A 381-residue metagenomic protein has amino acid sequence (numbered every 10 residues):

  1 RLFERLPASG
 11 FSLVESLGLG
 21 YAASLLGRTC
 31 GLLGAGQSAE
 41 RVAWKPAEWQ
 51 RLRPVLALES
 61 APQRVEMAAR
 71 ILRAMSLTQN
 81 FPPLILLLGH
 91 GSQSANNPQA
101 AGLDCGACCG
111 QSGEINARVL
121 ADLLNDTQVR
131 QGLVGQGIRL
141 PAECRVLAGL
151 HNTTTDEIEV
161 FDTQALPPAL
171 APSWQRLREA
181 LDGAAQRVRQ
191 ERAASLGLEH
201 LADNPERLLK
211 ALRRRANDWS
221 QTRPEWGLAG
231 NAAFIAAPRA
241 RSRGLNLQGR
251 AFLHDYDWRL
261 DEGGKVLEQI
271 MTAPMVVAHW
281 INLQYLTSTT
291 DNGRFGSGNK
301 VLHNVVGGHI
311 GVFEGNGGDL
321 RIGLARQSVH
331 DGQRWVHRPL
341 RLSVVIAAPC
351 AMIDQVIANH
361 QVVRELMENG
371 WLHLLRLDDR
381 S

Functional and structural regions predicted by a protein language model:
R1, Q50-L84, G89-A171, Q175 (+2 more regions): Catalytic or ion-translocation cores adjacent to nucleophile or general acid/base/metal-coordination motifs in diverse
R1-N80: Active-site cores of enzymes that catalyze phosphoryl transfer or operate on phosphate-rich substrates
C30, A39, P98-D104, C109 (+9 more regions): Generic detector of ordered, mature protein regions
L33-V65, A148-R213, A251: Active-site/substrate-binding loop(s) of hydrolase catalytic cores
A169-S381: Long, compositionally biased intrinsically disordered regions
